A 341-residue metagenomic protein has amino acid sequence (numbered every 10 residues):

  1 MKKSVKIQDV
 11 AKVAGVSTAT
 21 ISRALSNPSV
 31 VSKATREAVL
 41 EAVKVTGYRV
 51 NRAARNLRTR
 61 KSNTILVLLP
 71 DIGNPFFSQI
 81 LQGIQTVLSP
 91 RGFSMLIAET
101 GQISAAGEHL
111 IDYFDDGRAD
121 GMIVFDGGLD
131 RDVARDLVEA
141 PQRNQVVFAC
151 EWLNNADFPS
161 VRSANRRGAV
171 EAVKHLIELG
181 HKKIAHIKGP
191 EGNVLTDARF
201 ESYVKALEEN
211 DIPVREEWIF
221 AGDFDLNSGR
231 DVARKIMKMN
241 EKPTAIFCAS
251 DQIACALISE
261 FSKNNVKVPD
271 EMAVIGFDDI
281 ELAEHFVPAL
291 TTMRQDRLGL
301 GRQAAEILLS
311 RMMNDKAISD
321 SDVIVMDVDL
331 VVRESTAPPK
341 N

Functional and structural regions predicted by a protein language model:
M1-K2, K6, T64-K174, E178 (+2 more regions): Alpha-helical recognition/docking segments in bacterial nutrient-uptake and carbohydrate-utilization systems
M1-K61, K340: N-terminal helix-turn-helix DNA-binding module of bacterial transcription factors
T18-R23, L57-G73, H175, K183-P190: Short beta-strand segments enriched in small/hydrophobic residues
P70-Q79, I97-A106, V161-E171, I187-R234 (+4 more regions): Hinge/beta->alpha junction and helix N-cap segments in small-molecule ligand-binding domains
R118-G127, A185-I187, I219, N240-S250 (+1 more regions): Periplasmic-binding protein-like
V232-N341: Flexible loop/turn connectors
